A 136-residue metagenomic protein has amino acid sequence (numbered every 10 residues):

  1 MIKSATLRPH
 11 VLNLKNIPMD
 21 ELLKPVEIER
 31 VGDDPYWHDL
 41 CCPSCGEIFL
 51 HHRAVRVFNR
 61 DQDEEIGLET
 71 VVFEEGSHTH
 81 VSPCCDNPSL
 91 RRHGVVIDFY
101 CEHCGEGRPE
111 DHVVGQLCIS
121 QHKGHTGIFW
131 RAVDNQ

Functional and structural regions predicted by a protein language model:
M1-D34: N-terminal "domain-start" segment
P25-D39, S89-V95: Short, flexible, mixed-charge glycine/proline-rich loop motifs that serve as phosphate/nucleic-acid-contacting
L40-C45, C101-C104: Short cysteine-rich clusters marking metal-coordination/redox-active sites
I48-H52, G107-L117: Short, non-ligating residues that shape and space the ligands of small metal-coordination modules and catalytic
V57-E69, L117-V133: Short cysteine/histidine-rich metal-coordination sites, predominantly Zn2+-binding motifs
F58-L90: Mixed-charge, low-complexity intrinsically disordered segments
E64-T70, D98-G107: Cysteine-rich micro-motifs
D86-H93, C104, R108: Exposed beta-sheet edge/beta-hairpin loop segments within beta-rich domains
